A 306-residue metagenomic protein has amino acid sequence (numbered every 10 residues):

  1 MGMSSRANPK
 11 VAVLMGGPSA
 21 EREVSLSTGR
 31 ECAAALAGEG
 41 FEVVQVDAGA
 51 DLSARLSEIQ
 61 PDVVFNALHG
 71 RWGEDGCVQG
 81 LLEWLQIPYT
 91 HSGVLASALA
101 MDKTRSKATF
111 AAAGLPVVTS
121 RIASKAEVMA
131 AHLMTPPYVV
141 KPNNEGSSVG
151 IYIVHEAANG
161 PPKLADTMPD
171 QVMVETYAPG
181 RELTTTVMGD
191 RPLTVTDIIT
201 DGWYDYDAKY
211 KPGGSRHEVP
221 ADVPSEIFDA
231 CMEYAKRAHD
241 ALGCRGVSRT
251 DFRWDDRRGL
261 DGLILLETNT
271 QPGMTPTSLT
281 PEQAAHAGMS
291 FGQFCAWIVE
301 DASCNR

Functional and structural regions predicted by a protein language model:
M1-L95, L99-M101, R105, S124-A130 (+1 more regions): ATP-binding N-terminal substructure of ATP-dependent carboxylate-amine bond-forming enzymes
G2-L14, V43, L56, L99-G180: Active-site nucleotide/adenylate-binding loops and adjacent lid/helix of ATP-dependent enzymes
M3, P9, A111, E226-R306: ATP-dependent carboxylate activation and anion-phosphoryl transfer catalytic cores that bind Mg-ATP to form
V13, T176, V187, F252-W254: Conserved hydrophobic "DFG−1" position in protein kinase catalytic cores
D62, E83, K107-F110, P137-Y138 (+1 more regions): Short, hinge-like loop/turn segments at secondary-structure boundaries
A123, I151-A157, V187-G189, D255 (+2 more regions): Short beta-strand-to-turn element immediately C-terminal to the catalytic PLP-Schiff-base lysine in fold type I
E156-E233, L260-I264: Phosphate-binding site of ATP-dependent enzymes
